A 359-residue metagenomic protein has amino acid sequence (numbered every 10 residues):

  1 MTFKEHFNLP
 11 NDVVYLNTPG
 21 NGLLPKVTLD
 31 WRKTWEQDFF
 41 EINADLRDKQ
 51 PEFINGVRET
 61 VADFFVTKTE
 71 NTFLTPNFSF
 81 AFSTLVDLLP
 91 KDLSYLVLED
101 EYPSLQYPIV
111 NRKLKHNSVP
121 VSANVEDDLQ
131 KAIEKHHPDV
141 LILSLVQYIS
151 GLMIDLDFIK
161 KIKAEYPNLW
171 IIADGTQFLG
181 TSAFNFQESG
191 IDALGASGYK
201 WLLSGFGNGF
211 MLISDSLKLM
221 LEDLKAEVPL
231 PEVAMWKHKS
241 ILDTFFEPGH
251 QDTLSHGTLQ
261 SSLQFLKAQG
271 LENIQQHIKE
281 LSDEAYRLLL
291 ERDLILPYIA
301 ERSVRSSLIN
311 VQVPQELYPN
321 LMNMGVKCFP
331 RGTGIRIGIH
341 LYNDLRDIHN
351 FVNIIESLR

Functional and structural regions predicted by a protein language model:
M1-R359: Pyridoxal 5′-phosphate
